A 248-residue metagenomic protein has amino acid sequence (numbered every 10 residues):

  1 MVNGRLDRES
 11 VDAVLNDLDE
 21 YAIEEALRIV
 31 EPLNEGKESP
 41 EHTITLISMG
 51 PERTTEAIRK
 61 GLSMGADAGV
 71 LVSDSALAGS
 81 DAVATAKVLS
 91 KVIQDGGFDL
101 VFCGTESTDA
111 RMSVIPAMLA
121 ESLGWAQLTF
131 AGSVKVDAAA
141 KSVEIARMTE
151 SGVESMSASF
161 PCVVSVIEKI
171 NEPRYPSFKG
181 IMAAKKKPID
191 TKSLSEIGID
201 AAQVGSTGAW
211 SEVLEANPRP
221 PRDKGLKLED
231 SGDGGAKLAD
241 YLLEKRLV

Functional and structural regions predicted by a protein language model:
M1-V248: N-terminal glycine-rich FAD/FM-binding segment characteristic of electron-transfer flavoproteins
